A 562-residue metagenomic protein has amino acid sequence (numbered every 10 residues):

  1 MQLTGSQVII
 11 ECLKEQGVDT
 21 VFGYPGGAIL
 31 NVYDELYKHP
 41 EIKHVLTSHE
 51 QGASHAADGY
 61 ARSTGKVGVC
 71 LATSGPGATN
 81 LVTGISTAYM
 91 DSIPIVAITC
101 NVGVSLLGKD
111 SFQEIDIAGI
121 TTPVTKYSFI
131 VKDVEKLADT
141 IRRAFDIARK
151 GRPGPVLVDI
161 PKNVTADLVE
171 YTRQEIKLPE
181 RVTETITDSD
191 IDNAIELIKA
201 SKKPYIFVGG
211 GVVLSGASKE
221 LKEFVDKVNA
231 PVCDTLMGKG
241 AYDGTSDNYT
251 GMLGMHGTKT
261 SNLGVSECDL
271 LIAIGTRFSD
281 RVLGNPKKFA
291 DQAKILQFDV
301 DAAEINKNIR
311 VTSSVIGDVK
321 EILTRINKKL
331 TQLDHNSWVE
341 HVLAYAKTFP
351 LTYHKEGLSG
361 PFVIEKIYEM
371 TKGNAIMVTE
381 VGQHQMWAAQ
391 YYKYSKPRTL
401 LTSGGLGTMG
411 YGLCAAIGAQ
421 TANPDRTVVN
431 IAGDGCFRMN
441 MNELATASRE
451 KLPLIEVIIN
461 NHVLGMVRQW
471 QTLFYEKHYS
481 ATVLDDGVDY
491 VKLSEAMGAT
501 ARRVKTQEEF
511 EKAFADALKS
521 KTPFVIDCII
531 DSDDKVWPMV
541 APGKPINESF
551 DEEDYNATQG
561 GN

Functional and structural regions predicted by a protein language model:
M1-L330, K366, M370-G373, P453-I458 (+2 more regions): N-terminal alpha/beta PP-like core and its mobile active-site loop of ThDP/TPP-dependent enzymes
S6-I10, K14, V18-D19, V32-L36 (+2 more regions): Active-site diphosphate/adenylate-binding microenvironment
Y24-G26, V45-H55, C70-G77, K132-D133 (+7 more regions): Active-site nucleophile and cofactor-binding loops and adjacent substrate-binding regions of central metabolic enzymes
Q113, R449-P542: Thiamine diphosphate
E135, R173, Q292-Q383, Q507-D516 (+1 more regions): Phosphate/pyrophosphate-binding active-site segments
S279-R281, M386, D533-K535: Short glycine-rich, flexible loops that bind phosphorylated cofactors or substrates
I295, I367, T379, G418 (+6 more regions): Hydrophobic, well-ordered secondary-structure elements that form the walls of internal hydrophobic environments
Y411, A415-P453, I459: Catalytic phosphate/nucleotide-handling subdomain of diverse soluble enzymes
